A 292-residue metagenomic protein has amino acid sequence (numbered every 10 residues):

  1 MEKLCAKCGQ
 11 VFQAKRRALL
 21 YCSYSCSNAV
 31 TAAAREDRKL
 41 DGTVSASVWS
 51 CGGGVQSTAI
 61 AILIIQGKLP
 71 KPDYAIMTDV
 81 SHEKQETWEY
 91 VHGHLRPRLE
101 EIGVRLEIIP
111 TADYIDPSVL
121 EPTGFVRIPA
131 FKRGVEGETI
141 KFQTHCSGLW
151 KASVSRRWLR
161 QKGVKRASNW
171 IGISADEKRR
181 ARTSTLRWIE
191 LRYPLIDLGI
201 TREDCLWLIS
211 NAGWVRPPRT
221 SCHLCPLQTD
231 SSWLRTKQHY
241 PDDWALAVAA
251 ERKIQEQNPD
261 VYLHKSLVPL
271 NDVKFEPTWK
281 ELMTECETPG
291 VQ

Functional and structural regions predicted by a protein language model:
M1-D37: BZIP DNA-binding basic region
D37-Q292: Nucleotide-activated chemistry modules centered on ATP-dependent adenylation/adenylyltransferase
